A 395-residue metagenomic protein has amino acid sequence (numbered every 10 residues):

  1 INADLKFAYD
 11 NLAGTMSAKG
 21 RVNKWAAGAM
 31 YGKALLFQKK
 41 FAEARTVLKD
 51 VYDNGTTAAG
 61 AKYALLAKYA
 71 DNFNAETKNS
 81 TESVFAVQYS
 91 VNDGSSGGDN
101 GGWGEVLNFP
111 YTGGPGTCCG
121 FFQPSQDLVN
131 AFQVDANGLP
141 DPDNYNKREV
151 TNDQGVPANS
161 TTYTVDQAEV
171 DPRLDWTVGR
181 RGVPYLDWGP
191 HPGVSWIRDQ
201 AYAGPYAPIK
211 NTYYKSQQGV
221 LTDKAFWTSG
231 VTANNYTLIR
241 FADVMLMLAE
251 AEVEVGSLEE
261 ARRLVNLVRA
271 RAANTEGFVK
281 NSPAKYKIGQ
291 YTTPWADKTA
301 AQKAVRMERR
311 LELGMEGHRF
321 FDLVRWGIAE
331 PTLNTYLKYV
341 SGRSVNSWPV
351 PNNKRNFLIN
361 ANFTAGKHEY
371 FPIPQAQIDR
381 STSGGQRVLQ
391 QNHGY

Functional and structural regions predicted by a protein language model:
N2-L107, G113, N137-Y395: Acidic/polar-rich alpha-helix caps and helix-coil junctions
N108-T117, F122-Q123: C-terminal cap/substrate-recognition region of VAO/PCMH-type FAD-linked oxidoreductases
F121-V134: Acidic-aromatic substrate-binding/catalytic surfaces of carbohydrate-active enzymes
